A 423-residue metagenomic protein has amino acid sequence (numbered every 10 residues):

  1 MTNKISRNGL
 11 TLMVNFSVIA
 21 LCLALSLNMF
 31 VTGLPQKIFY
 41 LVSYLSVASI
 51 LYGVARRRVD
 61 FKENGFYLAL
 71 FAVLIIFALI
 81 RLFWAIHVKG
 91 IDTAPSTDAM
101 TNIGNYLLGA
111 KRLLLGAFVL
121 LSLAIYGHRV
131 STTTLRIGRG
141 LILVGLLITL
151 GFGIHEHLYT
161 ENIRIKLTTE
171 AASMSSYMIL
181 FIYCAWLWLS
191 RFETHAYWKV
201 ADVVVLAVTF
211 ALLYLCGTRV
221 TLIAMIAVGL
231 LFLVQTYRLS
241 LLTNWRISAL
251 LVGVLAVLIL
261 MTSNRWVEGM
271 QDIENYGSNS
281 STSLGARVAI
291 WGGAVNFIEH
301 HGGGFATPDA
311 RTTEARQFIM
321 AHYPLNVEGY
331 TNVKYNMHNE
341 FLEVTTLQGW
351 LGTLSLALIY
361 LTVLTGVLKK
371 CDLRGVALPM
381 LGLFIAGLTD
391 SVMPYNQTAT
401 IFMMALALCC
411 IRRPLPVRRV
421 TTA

Functional and structural regions predicted by a protein language model:
M1-T93, A124, H128-R136, R191-V200 (+1 more regions): Transmembrane signal-anchor hairpin modules in multi-pass inner-membrane enzymes, especially those that act on
K37-L41, R219-L231, G352-A357: Transmembrane-embedded, aromatic-rich helix segments that form part of the hydrophobic channel/pocket engaging
F66-L82, I91-I125, G140, L146 (+2 more regions): Aromatic-anchored transmembrane helix interface
L115-E161, T169-Y237, M261: Alpha-helical transmembrane segments of multi-pass inner-membrane proteins
L215, T236-S278, G292-E299: A membrane-periplasm/extracellular boundary helix in multi-pass inner-membrane enzymes that assemble envelope glycans
T243-R246, L347-L381: Hydrophobic transmembrane alpha-helices and their immediate junctions
S281-G285, F305-Q348: Long extracytoplasmic/lumenal interhelical loops at the membrane interface of multi-pass membrane proteins
I359, A377-L388, V392-A423: Transmembrane alpha-helices of multi-pass inner-membrane enzymes
